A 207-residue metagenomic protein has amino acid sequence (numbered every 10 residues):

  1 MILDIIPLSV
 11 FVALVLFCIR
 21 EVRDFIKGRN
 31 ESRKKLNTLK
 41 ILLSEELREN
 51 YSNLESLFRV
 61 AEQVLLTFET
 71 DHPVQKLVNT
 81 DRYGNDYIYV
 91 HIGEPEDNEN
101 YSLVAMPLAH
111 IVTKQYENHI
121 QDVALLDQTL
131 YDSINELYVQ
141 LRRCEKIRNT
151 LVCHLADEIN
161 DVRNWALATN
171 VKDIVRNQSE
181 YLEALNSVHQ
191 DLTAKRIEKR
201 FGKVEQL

Functional and structural regions predicted by a protein language model:
M1-E31: Membrane-embedded hydrophobic alpha-helical segments
D4, F11, S32, L36 (+3 more regions): Generic alpha-helical structural element
F17-R20, N37, E145: Short alpha-helical segments used as structural interaction elements across diverse proteins
I26-R48: Juxtamembrane membrane-water interface segments immediately C-terminal to a transmembrane helix
I41, E45-L207: Interfacial alpha-helical end/capping and short helix-turn segments at domain and membrane boundaries
